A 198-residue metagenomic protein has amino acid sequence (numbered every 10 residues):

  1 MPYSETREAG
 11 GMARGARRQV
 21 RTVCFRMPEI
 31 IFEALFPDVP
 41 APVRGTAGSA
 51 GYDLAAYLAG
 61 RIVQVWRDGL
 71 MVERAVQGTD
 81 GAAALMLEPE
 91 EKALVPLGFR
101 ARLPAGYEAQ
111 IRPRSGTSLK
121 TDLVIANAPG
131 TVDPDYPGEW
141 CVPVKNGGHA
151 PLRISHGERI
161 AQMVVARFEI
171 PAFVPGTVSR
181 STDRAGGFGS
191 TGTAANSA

Functional and structural regions predicted by a protein language model:
P2-E5, R14-A198: DUTPase catalytic domain/fold
G10-M12: Compositionally biased, low-complexity flexible segments
